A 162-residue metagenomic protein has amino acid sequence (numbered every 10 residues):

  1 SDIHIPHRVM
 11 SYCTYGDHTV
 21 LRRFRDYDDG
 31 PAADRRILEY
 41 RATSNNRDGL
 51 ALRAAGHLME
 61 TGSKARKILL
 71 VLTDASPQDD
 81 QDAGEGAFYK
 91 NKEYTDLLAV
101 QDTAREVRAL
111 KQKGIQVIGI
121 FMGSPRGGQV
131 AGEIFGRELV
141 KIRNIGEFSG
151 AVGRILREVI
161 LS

Functional and structural regions predicted by a protein language model:
S1-S162: Acidic, glycine-rich A-domain
